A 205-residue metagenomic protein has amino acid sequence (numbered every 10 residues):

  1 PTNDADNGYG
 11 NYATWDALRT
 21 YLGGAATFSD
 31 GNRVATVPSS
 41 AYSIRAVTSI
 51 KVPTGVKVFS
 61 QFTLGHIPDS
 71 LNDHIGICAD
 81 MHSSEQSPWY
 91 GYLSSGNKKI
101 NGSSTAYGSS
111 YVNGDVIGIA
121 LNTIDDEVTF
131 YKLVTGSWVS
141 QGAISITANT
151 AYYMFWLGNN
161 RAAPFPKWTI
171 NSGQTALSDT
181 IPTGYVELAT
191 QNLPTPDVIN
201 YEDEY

Functional and structural regions predicted by a protein language model:
P1-Y205: PRY/SPRY (B30.2) beta-sandwich protein-interaction domains and their adjacent Ser/Pro/Gly-rich low-complexity linkers
